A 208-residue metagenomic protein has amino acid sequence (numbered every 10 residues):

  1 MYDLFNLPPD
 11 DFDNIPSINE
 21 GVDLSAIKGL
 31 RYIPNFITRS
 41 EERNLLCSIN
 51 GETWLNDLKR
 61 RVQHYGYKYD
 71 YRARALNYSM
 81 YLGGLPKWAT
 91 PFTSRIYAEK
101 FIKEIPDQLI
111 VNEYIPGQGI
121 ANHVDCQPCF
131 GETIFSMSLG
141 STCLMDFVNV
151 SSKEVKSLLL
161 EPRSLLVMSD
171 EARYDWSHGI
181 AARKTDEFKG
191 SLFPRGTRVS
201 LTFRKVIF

Functional and structural regions predicted by a protein language model:
M1-F208: Non-heme Fe(II) oxygenase metal-center motifs and adjacent flexible, charged/small-residue loops
